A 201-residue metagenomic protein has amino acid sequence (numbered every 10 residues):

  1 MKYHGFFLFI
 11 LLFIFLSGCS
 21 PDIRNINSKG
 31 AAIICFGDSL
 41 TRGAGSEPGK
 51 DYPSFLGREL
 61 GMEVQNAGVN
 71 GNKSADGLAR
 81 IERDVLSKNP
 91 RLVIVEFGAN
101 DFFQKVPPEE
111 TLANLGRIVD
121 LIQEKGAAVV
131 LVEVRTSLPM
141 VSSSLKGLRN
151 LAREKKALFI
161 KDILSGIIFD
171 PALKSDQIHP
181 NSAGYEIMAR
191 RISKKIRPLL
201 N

Functional and structural regions predicted by a protein language model:
M1-F7: Bacterial N-terminal signal peptides that target proteins for export
Y3, G30-A31, A183: Membrane-interface segments of envelope glycosyltransferases acting on lipid-linked substrates or membrane lipids
F7-F15: Bacterial N-terminal signal peptides
F15, Q65, V130: Conserved Rossmann-like nucleotide-binding pocket used by diverse enzymes that bind dinucleotide cofactors
C19-D76, R80-N89: Serine-esterase "nucleophile elbow" of acetyl-processing enzymes
N27, F55-E59, A79-N201: Alpha-helical cap/lid subdomain in secreted, periplasmic, or secretory-pathway luminal O-acyl-processing enzymes
